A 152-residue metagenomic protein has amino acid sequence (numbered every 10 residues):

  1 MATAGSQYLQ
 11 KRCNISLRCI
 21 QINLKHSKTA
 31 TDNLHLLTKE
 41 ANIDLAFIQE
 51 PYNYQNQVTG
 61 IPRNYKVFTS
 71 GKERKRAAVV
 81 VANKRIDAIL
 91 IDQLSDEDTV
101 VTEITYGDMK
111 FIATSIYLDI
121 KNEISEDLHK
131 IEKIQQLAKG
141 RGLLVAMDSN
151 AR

Functional and structural regions predicted by a protein language model:
M1-R152: A shared catalytic/ligand-binding motif for oxyanion handling
